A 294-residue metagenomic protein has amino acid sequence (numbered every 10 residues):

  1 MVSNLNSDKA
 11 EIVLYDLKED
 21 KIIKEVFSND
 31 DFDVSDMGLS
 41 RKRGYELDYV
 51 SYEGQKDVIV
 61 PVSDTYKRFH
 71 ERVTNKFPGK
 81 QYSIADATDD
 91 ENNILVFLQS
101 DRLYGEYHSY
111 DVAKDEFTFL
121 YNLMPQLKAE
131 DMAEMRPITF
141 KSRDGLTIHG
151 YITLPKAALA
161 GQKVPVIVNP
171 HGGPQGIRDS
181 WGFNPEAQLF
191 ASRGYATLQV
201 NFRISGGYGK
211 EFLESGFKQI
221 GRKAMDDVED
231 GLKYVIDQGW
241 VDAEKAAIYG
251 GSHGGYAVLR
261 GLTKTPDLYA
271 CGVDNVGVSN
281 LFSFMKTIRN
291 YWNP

Functional and structural regions predicted by a protein language model:
M1-H149, L154-Q162, G176-R193, K233-D237: Peripheral, non-catalytic segments that deliver or gate enzyme domains
V50, F97, P170, N201 (+1 more regions): Conserved residues at the C-terminal ends of beta-strands
G161-G172: Short beta-strand element of the alpha/beta-hydrolase
V164, Y195, L268-A270: Short beta-strand segments enriched for Tyr within beta-sheet-rich domains, predominantly fibronectin type III
V166, A191-N201: A fold-wide structural signal in alpha/beta-hydrolase
G172-G176, T197: Serine-hydrolase catalytic-loop signature spanning alpha/beta hydrolases and amidase-signature enzymes
Q199-P294: Active-site-proximal cap/loop segments of hydrolase catalytic domains
